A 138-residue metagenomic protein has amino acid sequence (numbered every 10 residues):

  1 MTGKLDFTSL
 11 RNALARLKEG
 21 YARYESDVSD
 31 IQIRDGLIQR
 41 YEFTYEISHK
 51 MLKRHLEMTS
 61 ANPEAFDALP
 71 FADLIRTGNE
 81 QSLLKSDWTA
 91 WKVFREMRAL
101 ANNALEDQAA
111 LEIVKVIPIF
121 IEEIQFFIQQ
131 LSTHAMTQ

Functional and structural regions predicted by a protein language model:
M1-Q138: Solvent-exposed interaction patches of small proteins and small membrane subunits
